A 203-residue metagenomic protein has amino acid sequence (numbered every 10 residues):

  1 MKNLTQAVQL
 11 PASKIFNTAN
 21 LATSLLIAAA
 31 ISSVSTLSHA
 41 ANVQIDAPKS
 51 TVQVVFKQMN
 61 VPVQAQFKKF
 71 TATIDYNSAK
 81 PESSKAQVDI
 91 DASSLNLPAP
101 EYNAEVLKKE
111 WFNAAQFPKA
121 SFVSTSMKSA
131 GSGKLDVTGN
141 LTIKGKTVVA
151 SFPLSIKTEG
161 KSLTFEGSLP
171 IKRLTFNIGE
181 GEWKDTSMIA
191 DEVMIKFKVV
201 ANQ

Functional and structural regions predicted by a protein language model:
M1-T18: N-terminal secretory signal peptides that target proteins for export/translocation
A7, L21-S24, P81, I195: A generic signature of intrinsically disordered, low-complexity regions enriched in glycine/proline and charged/polar
Q9, S32-S35, Q64: N-terminal non-cleavable signal-anchor helices
K14, N20-V34: Bacterial N-terminal signal peptides
L37-Q203: Low-complexity, acidic/polar, glycine-enriched regions of mature
